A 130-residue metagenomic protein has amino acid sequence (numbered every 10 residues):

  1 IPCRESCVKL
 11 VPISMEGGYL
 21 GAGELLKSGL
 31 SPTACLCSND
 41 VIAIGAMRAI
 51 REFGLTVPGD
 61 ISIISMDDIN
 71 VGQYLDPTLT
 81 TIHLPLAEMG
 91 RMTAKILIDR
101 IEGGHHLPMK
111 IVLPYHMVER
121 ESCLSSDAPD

Functional and structural regions predicted by a protein language model:
I1-D130: Bacterial carbohydrate/catabolite-sensing allosteric modules
